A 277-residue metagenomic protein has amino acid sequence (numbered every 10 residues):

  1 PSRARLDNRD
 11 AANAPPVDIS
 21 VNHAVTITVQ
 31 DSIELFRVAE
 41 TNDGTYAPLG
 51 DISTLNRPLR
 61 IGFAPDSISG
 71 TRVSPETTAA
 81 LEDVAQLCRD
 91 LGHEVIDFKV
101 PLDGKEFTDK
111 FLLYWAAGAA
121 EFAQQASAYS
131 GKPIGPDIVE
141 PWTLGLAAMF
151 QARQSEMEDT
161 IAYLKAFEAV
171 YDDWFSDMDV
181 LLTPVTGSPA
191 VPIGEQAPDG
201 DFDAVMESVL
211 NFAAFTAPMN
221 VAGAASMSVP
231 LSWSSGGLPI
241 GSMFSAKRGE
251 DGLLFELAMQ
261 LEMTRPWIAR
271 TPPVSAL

Functional and structural regions predicted by a protein language model:
P1-V84, Q125, R265-L277: A short helix-breaking turn/cap at a secondary-structure junction
L55-A64, Y114-D172, P184, S188 (+1 more regions): Short helix-loop capping/hinge segments that flank enzyme active sites or metal/cofactor-binding pockets
G70, P189-A190: Short glycine-rich, flexible loops that bind phosphorylated cofactors or substrates
V73-V100, A123-P133, M157, I161-M178: Acyltransferase
V191-A213: Short, surface-exposed loop/helix-turn segments at secondary-structure junctions that function as lids/hinges flanking
M219-V221: Short hydrophobic alpha-helices that are characteristic scaffold elements of the AMP-binding
L238-K247, F255: Short, well-ordered beta-strand elements
